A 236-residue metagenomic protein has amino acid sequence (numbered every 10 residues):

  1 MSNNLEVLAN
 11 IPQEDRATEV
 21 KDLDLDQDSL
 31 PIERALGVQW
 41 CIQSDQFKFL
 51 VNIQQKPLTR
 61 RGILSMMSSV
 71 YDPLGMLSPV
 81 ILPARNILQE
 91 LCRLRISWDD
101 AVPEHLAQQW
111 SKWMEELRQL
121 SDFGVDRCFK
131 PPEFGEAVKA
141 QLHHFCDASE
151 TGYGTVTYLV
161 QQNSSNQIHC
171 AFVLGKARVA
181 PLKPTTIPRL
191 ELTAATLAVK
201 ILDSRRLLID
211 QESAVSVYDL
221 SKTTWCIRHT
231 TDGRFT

Functional and structural regions predicted by a protein language model:
M1-Q27: Short, conserved micro-motifs composed of acidic
S2-A9, L197-T236: RNase H catalytic domain
N3, W40-Q43, S149-T151, V160-N163 (+2 more regions): Conserved beta-strand elements of beta-rich interaction domains across eukaryotes, especially beta-propellers
D28-E136, Q141: C-terminal reverse transcriptase regions that engage the nucleic-acid substrate
E33, L77-S78, Q141-H143, G152 (+3 more regions): Beta-sheet entry/capping signal
V51-N52, A84-R85, V156-Y158, H229-G233: Short coil/turn segments at secondary-structure boundaries
A140, H144-S164, H169: Acidic, metal-ligating active-site segments
V160-T193, L197, T230: A short, polar/acidic, helix/strand-boundary loop motif
